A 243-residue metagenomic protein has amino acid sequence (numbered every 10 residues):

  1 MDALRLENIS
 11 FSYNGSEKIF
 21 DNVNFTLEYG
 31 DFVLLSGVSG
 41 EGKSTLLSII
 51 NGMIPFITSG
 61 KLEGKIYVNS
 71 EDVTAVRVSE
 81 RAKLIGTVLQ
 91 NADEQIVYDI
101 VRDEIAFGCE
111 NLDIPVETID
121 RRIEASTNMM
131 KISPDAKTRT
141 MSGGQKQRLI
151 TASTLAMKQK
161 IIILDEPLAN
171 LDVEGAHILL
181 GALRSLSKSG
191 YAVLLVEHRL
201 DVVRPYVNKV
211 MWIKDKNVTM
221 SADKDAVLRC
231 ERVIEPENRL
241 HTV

Functional and structural regions predicted by a protein language model:
M1-L6, F11-N22, I54-S59, R77: A short, flexible loop at the N-terminus of ABC-type nucleotide-binding domains that lies
S36-V38: The feature captures the beta-strand-to-loop junction immediately N-terminal to the Walker
K65-E80: ABC ATPase NBD Q-loop/coupling interface
S126-R139: Conserved ABC nucleotide-binding domain
I162-D165: Catalytic Walker B motif of ABC-type/P-loop ATPase nucleotide-binding domains
E197-H198: H-loop/switch region of ABC-family ATPase nucleotide-binding domains
N217-R239: Conserved beta-strand-loop-alpha-helix hinge in the C-terminal portion of ABC ATPase nucleotide-binding domains
